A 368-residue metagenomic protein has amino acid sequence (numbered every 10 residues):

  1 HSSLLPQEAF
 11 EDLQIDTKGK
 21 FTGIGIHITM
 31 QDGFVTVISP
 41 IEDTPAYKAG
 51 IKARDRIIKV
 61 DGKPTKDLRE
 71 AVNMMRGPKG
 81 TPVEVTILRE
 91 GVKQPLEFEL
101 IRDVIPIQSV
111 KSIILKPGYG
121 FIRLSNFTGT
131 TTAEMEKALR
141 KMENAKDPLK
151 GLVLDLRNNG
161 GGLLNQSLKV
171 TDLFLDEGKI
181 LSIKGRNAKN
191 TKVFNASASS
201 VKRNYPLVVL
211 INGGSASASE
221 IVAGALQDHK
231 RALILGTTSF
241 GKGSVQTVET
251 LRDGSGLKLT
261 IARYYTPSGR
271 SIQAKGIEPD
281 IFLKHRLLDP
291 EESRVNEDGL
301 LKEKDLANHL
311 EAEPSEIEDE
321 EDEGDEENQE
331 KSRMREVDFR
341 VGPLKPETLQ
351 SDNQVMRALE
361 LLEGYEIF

Functional and structural regions predicted by a protein language model:
S2-S39: PDZ/PDZ-like peptide-tail recognition elements
K18-T22, M30-F34, I51-K52, G77-T81 (+8 more regions): Short flexible coil/turn linkers enriched for glycine and charged/polar residues that connect secondary-structure
T29-Q31, S39-D43, G77, S125 (+1 more regions): A structural micro-motif recognizing beta-strand termini and the immediately following turn/loop segments
G33-V35, I58-V60, E70-K111, T260-I261: PDZ-domain C-terminal substructure recognizer with occasional recognition of PDZ-binding tails
P45, R56-I57, P82, K179 (+2 more regions): Residue-level marker of beta-strand positions
A46-D67, L152-D155: Conserved PDZ fold ligand-binding element
R56, E97-E99, V193, D280: Well-ordered beta-strand positions in beta-sheet-rich domains
K111-F368: C-terminal "post-core" interaction segments
